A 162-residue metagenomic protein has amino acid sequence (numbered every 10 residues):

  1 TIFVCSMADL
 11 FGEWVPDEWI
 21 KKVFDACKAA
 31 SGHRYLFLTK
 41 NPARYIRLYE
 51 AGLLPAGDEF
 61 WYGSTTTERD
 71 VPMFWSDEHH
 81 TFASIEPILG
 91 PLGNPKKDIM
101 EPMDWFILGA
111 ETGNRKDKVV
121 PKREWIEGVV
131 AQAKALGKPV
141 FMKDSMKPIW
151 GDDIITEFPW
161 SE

Functional and structural regions predicted by a protein language model:
T1-P139, K143: Conserved AdoMet/S-adenosylmethionine-binding subsite of the radical SAM
M146-E162: C-terminal accessory extensions appended to soluble enzyme cores
